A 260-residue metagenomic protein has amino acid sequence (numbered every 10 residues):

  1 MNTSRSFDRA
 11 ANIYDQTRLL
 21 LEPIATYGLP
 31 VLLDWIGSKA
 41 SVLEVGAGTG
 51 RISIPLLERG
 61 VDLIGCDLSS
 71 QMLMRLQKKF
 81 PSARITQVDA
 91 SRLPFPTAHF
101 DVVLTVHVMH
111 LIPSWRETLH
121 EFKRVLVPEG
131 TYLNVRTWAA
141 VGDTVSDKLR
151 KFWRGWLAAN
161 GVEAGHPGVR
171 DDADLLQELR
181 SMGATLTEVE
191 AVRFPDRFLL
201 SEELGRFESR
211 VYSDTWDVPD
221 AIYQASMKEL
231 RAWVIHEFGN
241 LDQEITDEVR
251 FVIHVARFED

Functional and structural regions predicted by a protein language model:
M1-S38, R51-P55, M72-R75, K79: Conserved class I S-adenosyl-L-methionine
L43-V45, T49-R92: Class I SAM-dependent methyltransferase SAM/SAH-binding core
T49, R170-A173, T187-D260: Conserved Class I S-adenosyl-L-methionine
L104: A conserved beta-strand element that flanks and buttresses the S-adenosyl-L-methionine
H107-L111: Short catalytic micro-motifs in class I SAM-dependent methyltransferases
R116-P128: A short glycine-rich, Lys/Arg-flanked "PGG" loop and its adjoining helix->strand segment in the class I
T131-H166: Conserved class I S-adenosyl-L-methionine
H166-M182: Short alpha-helix
